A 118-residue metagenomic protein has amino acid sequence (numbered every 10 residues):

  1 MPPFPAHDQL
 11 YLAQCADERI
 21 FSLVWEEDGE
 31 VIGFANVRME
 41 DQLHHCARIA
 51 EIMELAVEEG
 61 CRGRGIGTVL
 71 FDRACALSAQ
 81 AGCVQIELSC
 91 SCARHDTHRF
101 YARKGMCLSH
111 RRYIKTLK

Functional and structural regions predicted by a protein language model:
P2-S22: Active-site rim helix/loop that mediates acceptor-substrate recognition in acyltransferases
V24, E30-M39, E51, A56: Conserved beta-strand in the GNAT
D41-I52, R62, S109: A conserved beta-turn-beta hairpin within the catalytic core of GNAT-like acetyltransferases that forms part
E54-V57, G63-A76, R103-K104: Conserved acetyl-CoA-binding loop-helix of GNAT-fold acetyltransferases
R62, E87-T97, I114-K118: Conserved beta-strand-loop-alpha-helix junction that forms the acyl-donor binding cleft
F71, S78-S89: Conserved GNAT acetyl-CoA-binding A-motif
C83, A102-R111: Conserved acetyl-CoA-binding loop of GNAT-fold acetyltransferases
